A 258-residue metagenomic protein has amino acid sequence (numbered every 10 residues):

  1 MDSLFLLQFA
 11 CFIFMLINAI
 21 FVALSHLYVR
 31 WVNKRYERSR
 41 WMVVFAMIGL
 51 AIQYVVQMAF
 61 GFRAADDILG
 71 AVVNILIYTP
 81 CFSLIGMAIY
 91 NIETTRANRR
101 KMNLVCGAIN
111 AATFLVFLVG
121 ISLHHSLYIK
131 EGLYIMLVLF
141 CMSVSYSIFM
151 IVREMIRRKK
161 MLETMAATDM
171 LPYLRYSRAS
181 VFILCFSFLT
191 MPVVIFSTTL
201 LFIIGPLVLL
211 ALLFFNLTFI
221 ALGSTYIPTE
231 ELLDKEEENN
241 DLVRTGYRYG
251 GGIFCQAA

Functional and structural regions predicted by a protein language model:
D2-M15, L115-R153, M191-G205: Extracellular-loop-to-transmembrane junctions of the mid-late helices
A10-V29, R38-R63, I75-S83, I109-G120 (+1 more regions): Hydrophobic alpha-helical transmembrane segments of multi-pass membrane proteins
A19-S25, C81, S145-K159: Membrane-water interface of transmembrane alpha-helices
L27-M42, A65-D67, Y90-N103, S126-I129 (+2 more regions): Membrane-interface helix-boundary motifs at transmembrane edges
I77-L84, S197-L222: Hydrophobic alpha-helical transmembrane segments and immediately flanking/interface helices in integral membrane
Y90-G120, E131-F140, A166-I183: The cytoplasmic-loop to transmembrane-helix boundary for the fourth helix
Y90-R99, V208-D234: Alpha-helical transmembrane segments and their immediate juxtamembrane interface regions
T218-A258: Membrane-proximal linker segments that couple transmembrane helices to downstream signaling/catalytic modules
